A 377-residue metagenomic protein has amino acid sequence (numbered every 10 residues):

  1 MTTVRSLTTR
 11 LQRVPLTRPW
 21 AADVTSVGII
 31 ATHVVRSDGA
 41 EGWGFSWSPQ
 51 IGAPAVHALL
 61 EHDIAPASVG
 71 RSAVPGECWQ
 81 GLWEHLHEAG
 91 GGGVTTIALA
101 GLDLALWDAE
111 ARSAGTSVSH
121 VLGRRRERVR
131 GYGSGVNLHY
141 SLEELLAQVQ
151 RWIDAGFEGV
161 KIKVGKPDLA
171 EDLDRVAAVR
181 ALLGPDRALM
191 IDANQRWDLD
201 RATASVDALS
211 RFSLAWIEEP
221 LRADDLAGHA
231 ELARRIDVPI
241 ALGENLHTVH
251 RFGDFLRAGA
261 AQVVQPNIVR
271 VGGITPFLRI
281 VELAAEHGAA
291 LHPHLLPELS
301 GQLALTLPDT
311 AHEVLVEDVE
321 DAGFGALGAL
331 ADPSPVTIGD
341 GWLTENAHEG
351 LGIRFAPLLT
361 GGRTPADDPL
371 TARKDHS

Functional and structural regions predicted by a protein language model:
M1-I29, W47-A53, A67, R71-A73: Motif-centric detector for short Cys/His coordination patterns
T2-V14, V24-V27, S37, H294-S377: Flexible C-terminal active-site loop/helix
V4, G39, I64, L102 (+8 more regions): Conserved, mostly hydrophobic/aromatic
S6, V35-S113: Metal- or metallocofactor-binding catalytic centers and their adjacent structured scaffolds across diverse enzyme
G44, G131-S134, V160-I162, R187-A193 (+5 more regions): Hydrophobic faces of well-ordered beta-strands that scaffold small-molecule active sites in alpha/beta enzyme cores
H57, E61, A65, D103 (+7 more regions): Predominant activation on well-ordered alpha-helical scaffold segments within soluble catalytic domains
H120-I236: Metal-dependent enolase-superfamily TIM-barrel catalytic cores that perform enediolate-based chemistry
D207, S213, D224-W342, N346: Shared catalytic-loop signature of beta/alpha-barrel
